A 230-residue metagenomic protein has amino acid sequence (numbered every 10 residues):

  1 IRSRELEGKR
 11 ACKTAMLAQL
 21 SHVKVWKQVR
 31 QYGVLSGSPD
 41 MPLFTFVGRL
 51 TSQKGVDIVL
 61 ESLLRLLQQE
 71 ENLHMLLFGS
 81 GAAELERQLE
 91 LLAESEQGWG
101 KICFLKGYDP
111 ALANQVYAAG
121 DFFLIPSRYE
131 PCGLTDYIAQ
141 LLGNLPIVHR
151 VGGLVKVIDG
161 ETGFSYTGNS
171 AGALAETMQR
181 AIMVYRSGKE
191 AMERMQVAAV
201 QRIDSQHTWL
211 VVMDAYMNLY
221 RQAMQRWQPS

Functional and structural regions predicted by a protein language model:
I1-S230: Catalytic cores of carbohydrate-active enzymes across secretory and cytosolic contexts
